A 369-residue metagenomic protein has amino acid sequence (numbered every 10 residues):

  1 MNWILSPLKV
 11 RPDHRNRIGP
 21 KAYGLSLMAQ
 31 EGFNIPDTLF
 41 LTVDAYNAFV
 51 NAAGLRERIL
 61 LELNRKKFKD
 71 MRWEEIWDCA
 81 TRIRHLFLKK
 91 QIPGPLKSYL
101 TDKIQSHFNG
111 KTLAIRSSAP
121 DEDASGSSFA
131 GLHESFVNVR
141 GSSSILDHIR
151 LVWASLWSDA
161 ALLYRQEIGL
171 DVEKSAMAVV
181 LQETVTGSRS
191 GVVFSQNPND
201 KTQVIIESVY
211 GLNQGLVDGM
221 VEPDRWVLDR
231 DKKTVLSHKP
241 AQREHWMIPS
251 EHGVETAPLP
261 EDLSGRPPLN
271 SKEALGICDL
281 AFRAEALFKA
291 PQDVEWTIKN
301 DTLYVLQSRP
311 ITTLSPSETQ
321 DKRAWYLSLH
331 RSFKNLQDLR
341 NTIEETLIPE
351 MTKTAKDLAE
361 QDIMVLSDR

Functional and structural regions predicted by a protein language model:
M1-E31, D37, V43-D44, V50 (+3 more regions): Conserved divalent-metal-coordinating catalytic cores that perform phosphate/pyrophosphate/nucleotidyl transfer
M1-V180, G187-R189, L269-K272, L280-A286: N-terminal beta-alpha lobe that positions the nucleotide/phosphoryl donor in ATP/NTP-coupled carboxylate activation
R116, Q182, E207-V209: Short beta-strand segments
Q182-T184, Q196-N197: A generic structural motif
